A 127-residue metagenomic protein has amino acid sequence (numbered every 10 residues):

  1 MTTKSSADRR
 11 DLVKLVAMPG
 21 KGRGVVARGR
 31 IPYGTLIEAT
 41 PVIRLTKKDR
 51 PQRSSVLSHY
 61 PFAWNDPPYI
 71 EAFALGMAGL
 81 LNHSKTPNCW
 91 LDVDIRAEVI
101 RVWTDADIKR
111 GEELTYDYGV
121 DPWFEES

Functional and structural regions predicted by a protein language model:
M1-S127: Conserved catalytic SET/PR domain of SAM-dependent protein methyltransferases, capturing the structural core that binds
